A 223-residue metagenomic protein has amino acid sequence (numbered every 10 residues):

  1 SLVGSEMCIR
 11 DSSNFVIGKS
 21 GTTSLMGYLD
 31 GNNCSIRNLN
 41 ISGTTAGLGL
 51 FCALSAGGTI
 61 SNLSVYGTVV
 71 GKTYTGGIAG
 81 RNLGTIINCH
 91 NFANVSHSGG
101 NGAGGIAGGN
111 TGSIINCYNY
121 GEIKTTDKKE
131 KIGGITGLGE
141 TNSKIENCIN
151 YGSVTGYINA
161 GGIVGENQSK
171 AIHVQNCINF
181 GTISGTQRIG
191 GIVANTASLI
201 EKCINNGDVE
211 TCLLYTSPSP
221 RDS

Functional and structural regions predicted by a protein language model:
L2, P218-S223: A short, hydrophobic C-terminal helix/tail in secreted or cell-surface proteins
S5-E6, R10-S217: Surface-exposed repetitive/solenoidal architectures
